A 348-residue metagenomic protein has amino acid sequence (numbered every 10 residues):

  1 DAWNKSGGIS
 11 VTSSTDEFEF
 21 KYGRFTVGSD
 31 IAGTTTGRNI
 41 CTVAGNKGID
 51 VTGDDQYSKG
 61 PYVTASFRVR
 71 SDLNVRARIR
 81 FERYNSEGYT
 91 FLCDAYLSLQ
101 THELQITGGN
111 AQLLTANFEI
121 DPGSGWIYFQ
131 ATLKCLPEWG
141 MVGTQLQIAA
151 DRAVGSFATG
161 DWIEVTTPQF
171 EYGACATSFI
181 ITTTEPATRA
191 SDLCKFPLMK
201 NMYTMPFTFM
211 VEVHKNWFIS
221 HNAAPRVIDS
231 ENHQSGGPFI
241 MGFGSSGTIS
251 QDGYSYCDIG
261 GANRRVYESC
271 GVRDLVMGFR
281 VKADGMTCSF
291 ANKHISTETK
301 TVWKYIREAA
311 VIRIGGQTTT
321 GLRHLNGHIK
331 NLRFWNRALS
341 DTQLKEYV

Functional and structural regions predicted by a protein language model:
D1-D274, F279-F290, H294, V302-Y347: Extracellular and organelle-lumenal recognition/adhesion modules and their flexible linkers in secreted
T297: ATP-binding pocket architecture of kinase catalytic cores
